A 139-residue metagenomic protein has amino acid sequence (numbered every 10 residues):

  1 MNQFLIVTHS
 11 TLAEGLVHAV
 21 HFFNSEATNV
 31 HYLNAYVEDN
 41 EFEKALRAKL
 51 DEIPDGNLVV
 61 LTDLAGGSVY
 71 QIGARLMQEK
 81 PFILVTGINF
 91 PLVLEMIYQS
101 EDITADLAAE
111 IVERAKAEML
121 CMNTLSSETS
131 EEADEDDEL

Functional and structural regions predicted by a protein language model:
M1-L61, A65-L139: N-terminal loops that bind phosphate or other acidic moieties and the adjacent beta-alpha structural core
